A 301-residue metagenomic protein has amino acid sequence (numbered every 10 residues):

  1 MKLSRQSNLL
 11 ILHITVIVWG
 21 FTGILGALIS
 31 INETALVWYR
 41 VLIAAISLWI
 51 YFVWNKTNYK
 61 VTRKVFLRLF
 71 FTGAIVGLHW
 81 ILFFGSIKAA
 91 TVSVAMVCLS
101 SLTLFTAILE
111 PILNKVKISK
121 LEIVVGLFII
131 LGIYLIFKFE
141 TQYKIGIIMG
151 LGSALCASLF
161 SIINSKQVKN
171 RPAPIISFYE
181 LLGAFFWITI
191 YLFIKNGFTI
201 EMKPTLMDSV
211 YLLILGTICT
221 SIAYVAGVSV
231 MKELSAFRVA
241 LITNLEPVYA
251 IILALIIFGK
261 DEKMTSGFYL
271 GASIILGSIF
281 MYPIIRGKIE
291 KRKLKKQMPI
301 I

Functional and structural regions predicted by a protein language model:
M1-W38, A44, A74, L82 (+3 more regions): Glycine-/small-residue-enriched transmembrane alpha-helix faces in small-molecule transporters and effluxers
Q6-L12, A35-I50, E122-L127, I148-M149 (+3 more regions): Hydrophobic alpha-helical transmembrane segments of multi-pass integral membrane proteins, especially transporters
I17-F21, L25, Y51, F70-A89 (+6 more regions): Hydrophobic alpha-helical transmembrane segments of multi-pass membrane transport proteins, especially secondary
L28-L78, T103-T106, C156-I163, F178-N196 (+1 more regions): Transmembrane alpha-helices of multi-pass small-molecule transport proteins
I29, L36, S86, I112-I118 (+6 more regions): Hydrophobic/aromatic residues within transmembrane alpha-helices of multi-pass small-molecule transporters
V41, D208, N244-I301: C-terminal-most transmembrane helix of multi-pass membrane proteins
L48, F70, I118-F137, T265-R286: Hydrophobic transmembrane alpha-helices of multi-pass small-molecule transport proteins
I50-N55, S101-V124, V248-Y269: C-terminal transmembrane-helix exit sites in multi-pass transporters
